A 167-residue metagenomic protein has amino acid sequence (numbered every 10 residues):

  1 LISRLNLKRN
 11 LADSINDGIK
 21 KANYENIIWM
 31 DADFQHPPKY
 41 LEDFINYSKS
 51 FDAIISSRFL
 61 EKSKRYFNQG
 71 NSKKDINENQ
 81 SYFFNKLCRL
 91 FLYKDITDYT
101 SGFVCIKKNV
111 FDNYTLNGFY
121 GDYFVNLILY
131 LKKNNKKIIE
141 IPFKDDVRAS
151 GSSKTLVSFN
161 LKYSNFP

Functional and structural regions predicted by a protein language model:
L1-S3: Acidic donor-binding segment of Leloir-type glycosyltransferases
L7-K21, N26, P38-G121, R148-S158 (+1 more regions): Acceptor/aglycone-binding surface of glycosyltransferases and processive sugar-polymer synthases
F34-H36: Acidic metal-phosphate-binding loop of nucleotide-sugar-dependent transferases
K94-D95, L116-F119, I128-D146: Catalytic donor-sugar/metal-binding loop of nucleotide-sugar-dependent glycosyltransferases
V125: DNA-recognition element of transcription regulators
I128, S164-P167: Hydrophobic "lid"/C-terminal helical patch of Rossmann-like NAD(P)-dependent dehydrogenase/epimerase domains
